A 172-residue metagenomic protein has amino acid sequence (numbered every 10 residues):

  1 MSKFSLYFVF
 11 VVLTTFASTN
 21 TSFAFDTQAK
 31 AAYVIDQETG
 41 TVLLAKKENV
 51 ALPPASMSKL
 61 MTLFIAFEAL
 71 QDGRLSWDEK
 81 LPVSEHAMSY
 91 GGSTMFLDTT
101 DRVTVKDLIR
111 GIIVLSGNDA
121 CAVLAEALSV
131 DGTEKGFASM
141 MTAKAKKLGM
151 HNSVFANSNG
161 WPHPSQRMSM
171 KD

Functional and structural regions predicted by a protein language model:
M1-S2: N-terminal secretory signal peptides that target proteins for export/translocation
Y7-S18: Bacterial N-terminal signal peptides
S22-K171: Active-site-adjacent loops and short helices of periplasmic peptidoglycan-processing enzymes
